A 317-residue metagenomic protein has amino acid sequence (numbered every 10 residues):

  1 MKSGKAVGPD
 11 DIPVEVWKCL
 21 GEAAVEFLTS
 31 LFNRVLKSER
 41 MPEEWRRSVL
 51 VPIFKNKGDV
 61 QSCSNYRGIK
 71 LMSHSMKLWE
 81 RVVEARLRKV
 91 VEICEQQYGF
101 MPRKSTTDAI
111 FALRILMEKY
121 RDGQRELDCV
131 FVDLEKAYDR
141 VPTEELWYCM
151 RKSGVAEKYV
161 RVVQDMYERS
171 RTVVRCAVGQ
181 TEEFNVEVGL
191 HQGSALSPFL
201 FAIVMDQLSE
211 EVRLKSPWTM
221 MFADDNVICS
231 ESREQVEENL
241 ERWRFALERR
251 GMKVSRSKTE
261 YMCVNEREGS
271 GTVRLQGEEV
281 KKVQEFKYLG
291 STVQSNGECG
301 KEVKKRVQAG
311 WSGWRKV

Functional and structural regions predicted by a protein language model:
M1-F199: Conserved pre-catalytic core of RNA-dependent polymerases
E43, W218-M221, V254-R256: Short beta-strand
V83-Q97, P198-C229: Active-site palm subdomain of RNA-directed nucleic acid polymerases
A109, F201-V204, N239: Hydrophobic alpha-helical membrane-association signature
K136-S153, F222, N226-R250, V264-G269 (+1 more regions): Catalytic palm subdomain of template-directed nucleic-acid polymerases, centered on the conserved carboxylate motif
M150, V163, L247, G251-V254 (+2 more regions): Hydrophobic alpha-helical packing residues
V178, K253-Q284: Short, conserved micro-motifs composed of acidic
G277-V317: Basic, alpha-helical interaction scaffolds
